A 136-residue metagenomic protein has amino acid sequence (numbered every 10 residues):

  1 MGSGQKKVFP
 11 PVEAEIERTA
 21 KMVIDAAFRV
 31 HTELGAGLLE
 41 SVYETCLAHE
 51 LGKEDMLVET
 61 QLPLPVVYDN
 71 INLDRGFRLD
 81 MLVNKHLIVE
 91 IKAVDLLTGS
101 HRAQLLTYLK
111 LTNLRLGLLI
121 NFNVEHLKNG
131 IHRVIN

Functional and structural regions predicted by a protein language model:
M1-L57, K128, R133-N136: Solvent-exposed, charged helical/coil patches that constitute nucleic-acid or partner-interaction surfaces
G35, V58, L79-L97, Y108: Conserved catalytic cores of phosphodiester-cleaving nucleases, focusing on short active-site segments
E54-D69: A short acidic/basic microdomain associated with nuclease active sites
L64, L79-M81, I131: A structural signal for short, well-ordered beta-strand segments
Y68-N72, L127-K128: Acidic pyrophosphate-coordinating catalytic loop
N72-L79: Basic/aromatic recognition patch in beta-strand/loop cores that engages polyanionic ligands
K92-N136: Nucleic-acid nuclease catalytic cores
